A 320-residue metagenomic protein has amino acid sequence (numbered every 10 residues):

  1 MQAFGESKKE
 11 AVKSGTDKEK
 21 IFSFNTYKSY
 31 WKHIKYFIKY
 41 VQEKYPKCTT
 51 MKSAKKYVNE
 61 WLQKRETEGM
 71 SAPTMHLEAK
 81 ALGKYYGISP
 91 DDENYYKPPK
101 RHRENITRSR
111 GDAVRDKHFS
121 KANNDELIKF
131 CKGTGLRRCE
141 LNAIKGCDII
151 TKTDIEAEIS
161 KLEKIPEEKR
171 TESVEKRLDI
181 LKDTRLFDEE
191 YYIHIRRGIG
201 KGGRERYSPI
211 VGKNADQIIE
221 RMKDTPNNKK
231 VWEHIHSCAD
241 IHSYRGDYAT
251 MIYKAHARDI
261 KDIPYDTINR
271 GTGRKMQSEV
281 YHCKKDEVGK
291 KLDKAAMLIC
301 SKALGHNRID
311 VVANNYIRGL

Functional and structural regions predicted by a protein language model:
M1-K18: N-terminal DNA-binding module of tyrosine recombinases/phage integrases
T16-D91: Non-catalytic DNA-binding core/recognition domains of DNA-processing enzymes
K52-K56, I210, Q217-T225, N314-L320: C-terminal/domain-terminus segments
N59-Q63, T67-E68, G87-D116, I199: Flexible interdomain linker/hinge and immediately adjacent N-terminus of the catalytic tyrosine-recombinase domain
R110-R138, C283-K284, K291-M297: Basic, Lys/Arg- and aromatic-enriched nucleic-acid-binding interface segment
C131-F187: Short, charged phosphate-coordinating catalytic segments
E168-K176, I199-K223, N227-Y248: C-terminal catalytic core of Y-nucleophile DNA break-rejoin enzymes
H234-L298, H306-V311: Short basic/aromatic active-site micro-motif
